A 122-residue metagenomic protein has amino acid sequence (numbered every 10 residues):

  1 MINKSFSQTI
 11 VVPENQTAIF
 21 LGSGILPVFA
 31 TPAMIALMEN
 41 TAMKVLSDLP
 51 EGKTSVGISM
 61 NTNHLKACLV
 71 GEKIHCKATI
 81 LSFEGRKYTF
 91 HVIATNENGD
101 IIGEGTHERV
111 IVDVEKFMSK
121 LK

Functional and structural regions predicted by a protein language model:
M1-F29: Catalytic strand-loop segment that frames the active site of acyl-thioester-processing enzymes
F6-Q8, V56-M60, E72-C76, R86-Y88 (+1 more regions): A generic structural signal for short beta-strands and their flanking turns/coil linkers
T9-P13, N63, E108-V110: Generic structural detector for well-ordered beta-strands
T31-I35: Conserved N-terminal beta-strand and adjoining loop/helix that marks the start of the Nudix/MutT-like hydrolase domain
A36-N40, K44: Short, residue-level hotspots on alpha-helical faces of the histone-fold and other alpha-helical interaction modules
M43-H75: Hydrophobic beta-strand-centered segment that forms part of the acyl-chain substrate-binding groove
V70, I80-K122: HotDog/MaoC-like acyl-thioester-processing domains
